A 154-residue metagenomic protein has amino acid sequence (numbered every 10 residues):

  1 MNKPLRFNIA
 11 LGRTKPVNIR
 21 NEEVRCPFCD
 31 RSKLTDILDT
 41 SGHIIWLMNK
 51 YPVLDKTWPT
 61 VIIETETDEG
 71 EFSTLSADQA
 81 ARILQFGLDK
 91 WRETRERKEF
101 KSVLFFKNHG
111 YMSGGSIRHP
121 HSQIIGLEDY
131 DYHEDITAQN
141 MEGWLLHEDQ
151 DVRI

Functional and structural regions predicted by a protein language model:
M1-F86, K90, T94-I117, I125-I154: Active-site microenvironments that recognize anionic phosphate/pyrophosphate groups
H121: Conserved, mostly hydrophobic/aromatic
